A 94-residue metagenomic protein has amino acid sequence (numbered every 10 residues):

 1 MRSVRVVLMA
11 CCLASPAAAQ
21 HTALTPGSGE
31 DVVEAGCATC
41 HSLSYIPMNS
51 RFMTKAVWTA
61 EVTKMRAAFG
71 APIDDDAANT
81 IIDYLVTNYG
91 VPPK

Functional and structural regions predicted by a protein language model:
M1-R5: Positively charged n-region of N-terminal signal peptides that target proteins for export
V6-P16: Bacterial N-terminal signal peptides
S15-V32, A67-G70: Electrostatic cytochrome c docking/interface patches
S28, V32, V57-A60, K64 (+3 more regions): Extracytoplasmic/secreted proteins, especially bacterial periplasmic and envelope-associated proteins
V33-S44, I81, L85: The canonical Cys-X-X-Cys-His
L43-I73: N-terminal, post-signal-peptide region of Sec/Tat-exported proteins
P72-K94: C-terminal capping alpha-helices of c-type cytochrome domains
